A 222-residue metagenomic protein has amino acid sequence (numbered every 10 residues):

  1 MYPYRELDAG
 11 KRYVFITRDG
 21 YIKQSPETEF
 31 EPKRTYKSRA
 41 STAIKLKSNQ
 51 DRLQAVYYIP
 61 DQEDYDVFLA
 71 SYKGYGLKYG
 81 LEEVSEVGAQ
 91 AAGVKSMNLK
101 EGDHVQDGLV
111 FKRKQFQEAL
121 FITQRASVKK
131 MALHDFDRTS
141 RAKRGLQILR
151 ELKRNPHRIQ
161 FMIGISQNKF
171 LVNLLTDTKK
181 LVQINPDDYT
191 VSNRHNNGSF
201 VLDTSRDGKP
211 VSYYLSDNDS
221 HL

Functional and structural regions predicted by a protein language model:
M1-L222: Short, structured "edge-of-domain" segments at secondary-structure transitions
